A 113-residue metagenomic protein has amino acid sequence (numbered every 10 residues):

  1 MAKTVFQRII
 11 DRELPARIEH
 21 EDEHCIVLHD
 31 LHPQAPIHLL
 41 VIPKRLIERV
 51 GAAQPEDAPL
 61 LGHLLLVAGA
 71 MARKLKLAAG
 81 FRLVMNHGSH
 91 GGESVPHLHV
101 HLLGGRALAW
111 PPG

Functional and structural regions predicted by a protein language model:
M1-G113: HIT superfamily nucleotide-processing domains
